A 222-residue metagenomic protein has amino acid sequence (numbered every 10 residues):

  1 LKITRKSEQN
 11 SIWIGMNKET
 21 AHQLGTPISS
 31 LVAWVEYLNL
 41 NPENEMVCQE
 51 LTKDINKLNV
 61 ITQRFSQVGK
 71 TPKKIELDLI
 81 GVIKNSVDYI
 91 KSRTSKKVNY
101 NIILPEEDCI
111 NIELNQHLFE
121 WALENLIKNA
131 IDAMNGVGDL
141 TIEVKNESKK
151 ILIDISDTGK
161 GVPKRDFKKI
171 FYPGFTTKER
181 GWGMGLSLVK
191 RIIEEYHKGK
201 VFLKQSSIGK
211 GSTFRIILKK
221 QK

Functional and structural regions predicted by a protein language model:
N17, G185, V189: Short alpha-helical Gxxx[C/S/T] motif in the catalytic ATP-binding
K70-K73, N111-L114, T177: Conserved micro-motifs of the catalytic ATP-binding
I75-V87: A conserved beta-strand-to-alpha-helix junction within the catalytic ATP-binding
N99-I110, E147: Conserved catalytic submotifs in the C-terminal HATPase_c
V137-K149: Short beta-strand/loop element within the Bergerat-fold HATPase_c
V162-P173: Short conserved segment of the HATPase_c
L188-K198: Conserved glycine-/histidine-rich ATP-lid loop and adjacent helix of the Bergerat-fold HATPase_c
H197-Q205: Glycine-rich ATP-binding loops of the HATPase_c
